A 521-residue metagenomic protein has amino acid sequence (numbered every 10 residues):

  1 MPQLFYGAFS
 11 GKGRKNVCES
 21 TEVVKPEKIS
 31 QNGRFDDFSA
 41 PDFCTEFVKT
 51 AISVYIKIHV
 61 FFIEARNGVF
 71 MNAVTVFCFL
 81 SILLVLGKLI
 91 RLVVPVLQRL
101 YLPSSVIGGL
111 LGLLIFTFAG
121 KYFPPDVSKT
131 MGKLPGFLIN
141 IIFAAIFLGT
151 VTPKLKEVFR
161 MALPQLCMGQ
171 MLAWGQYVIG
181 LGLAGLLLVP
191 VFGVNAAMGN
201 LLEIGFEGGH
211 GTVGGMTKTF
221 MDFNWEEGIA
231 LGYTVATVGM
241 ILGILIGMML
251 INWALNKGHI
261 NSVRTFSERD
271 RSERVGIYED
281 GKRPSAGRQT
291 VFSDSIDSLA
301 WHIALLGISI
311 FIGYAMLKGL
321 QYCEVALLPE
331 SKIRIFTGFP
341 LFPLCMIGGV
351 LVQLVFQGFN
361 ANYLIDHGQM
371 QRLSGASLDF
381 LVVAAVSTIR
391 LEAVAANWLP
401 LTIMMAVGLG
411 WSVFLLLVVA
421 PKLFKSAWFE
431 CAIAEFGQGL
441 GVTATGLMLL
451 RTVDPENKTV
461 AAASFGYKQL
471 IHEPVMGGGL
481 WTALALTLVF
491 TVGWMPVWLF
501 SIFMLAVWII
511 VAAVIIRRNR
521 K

Functional and structural regions predicted by a protein language model:
I52, I58-F70, L255-A300, R518-K521: Intrinsically disordered, low-complexity non-transmembrane regions of multi-pass membrane transporters
G68-A73, L97-L102, P125-P135, I229-T234 (+3 more regions): Interfacial loop-to-helix junctions that mark the boundaries of transmembrane helices in multi-pass membrane
V69-I82, K129-I142, F336-I347, P400-G408: Structural signature of hydrophobic alpha-helical transmembrane segments
L83, L110-F116, M131-F159, C345-F356 (+2 more regions): Hydrophobic transmembrane alpha-helices of secondary-active transporters and Na+-translocating membrane complexes
V94-Y101, F123-G132, G149-M168, Q357-M370 (+3 more regions): Interfacial helix-loop-helix linkers and transmembrane-helix boundary segments in multi-pass membrane proteins
T152-G182, V235-A236, W301, L306 (+4 more regions): Entry/N-cap segments of selected transmembrane alpha helices and their immediately preceding amphipathic helices
M171, L183, V191-E227, L231 (+3 more regions): Alpha-helical membrane segments and immediately flanking helix-loop junctions that form or couple to the substrate/ion
L381-A385, I389-L391, L401-R517: C-terminal transmembrane helix pair
